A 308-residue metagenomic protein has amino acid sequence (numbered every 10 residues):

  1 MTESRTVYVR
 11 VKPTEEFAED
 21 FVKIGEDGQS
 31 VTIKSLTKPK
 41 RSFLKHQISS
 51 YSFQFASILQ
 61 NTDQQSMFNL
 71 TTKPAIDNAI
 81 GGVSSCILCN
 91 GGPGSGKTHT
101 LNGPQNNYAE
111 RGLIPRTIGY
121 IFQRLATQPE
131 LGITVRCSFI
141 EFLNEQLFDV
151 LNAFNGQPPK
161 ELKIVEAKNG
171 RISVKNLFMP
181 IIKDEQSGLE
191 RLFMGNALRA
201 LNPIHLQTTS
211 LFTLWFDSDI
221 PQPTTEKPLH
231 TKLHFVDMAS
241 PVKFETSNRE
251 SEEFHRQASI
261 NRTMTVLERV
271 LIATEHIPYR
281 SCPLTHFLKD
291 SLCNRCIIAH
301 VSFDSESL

Functional and structural regions predicted by a protein language model:
M1-G92, N102-C293, S302: P-loop NTPase "switch/coupling" elements that transmit nucleotide state to mechanical/effector output
K97: Conserved lysine of the Walker
A299: Short catalytic micro-motifs in class I SAM-dependent methyltransferases
E306-L308: Long, amphipathic alpha-helical segments that form or neighbor coiled-coils/leucine zippers used for dimerization
